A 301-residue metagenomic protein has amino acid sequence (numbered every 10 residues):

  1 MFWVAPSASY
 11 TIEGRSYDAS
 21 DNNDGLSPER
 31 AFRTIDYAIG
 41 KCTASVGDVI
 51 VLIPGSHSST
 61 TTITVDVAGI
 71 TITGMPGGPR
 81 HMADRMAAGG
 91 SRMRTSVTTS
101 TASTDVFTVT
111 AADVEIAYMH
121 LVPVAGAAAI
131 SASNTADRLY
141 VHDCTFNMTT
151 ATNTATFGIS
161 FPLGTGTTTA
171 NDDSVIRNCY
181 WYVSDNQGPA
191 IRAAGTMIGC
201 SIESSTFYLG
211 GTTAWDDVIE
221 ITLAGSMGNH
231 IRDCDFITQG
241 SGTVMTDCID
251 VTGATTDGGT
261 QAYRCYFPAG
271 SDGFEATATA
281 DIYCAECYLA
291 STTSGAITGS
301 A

Functional and structural regions predicted by a protein language model:
M1-Y37, S56, Y288: Right-handed parallel beta-helix/beta-solenoid
V4-P6, F32-S58, T71-G77, I176: Glycine-rich repeat segments that build the extracellular carbohydrate-interaction surface of secreted and virion
Y10-R15, R80, A129-I130, G166-T169 (+4 more regions): Short, surface-exposed beta-strand/loop "edge" segments at domain boundaries and coil↔beta transitions
S27, G47, P54, S58-T60 (+20 more regions): Surface-exposed or flexible loop/turn and strand-edge residues in extracellular/cell-surface modules
I35-A44, S58-V67, A83-D84, D105-V109 (+7 more regions): Short, T/G/N/S-enriched strand-turn elements that build extracellular solenoid repeat scaffolds
S59-T62, T99-T104, L121-I130, T149-G158 (+5 more regions): Short glycine/acidic-rich loop motifs that flank beta-strands on beta-rich extracellular proteins
A68-I130, H142-D143, N147-T154, S184-D185 (+1 more regions): Right-handed parallel beta-helix/beta-spiral solenoid domain characteristic of secreted/periplasmic
T73, A112-P123, D137-T150, T169-D185 (+5 more regions): Right-handed parallel beta-helix
